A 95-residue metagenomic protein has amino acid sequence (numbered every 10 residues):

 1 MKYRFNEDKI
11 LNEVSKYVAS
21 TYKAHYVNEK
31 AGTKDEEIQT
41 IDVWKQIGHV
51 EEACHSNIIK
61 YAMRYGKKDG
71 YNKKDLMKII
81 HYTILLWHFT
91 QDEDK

Functional and structural regions predicted by a protein language model:
M1-K95: Intrinsically disordered, low-complexity regulatory regions that flank transcription factor DNA-binding cores
